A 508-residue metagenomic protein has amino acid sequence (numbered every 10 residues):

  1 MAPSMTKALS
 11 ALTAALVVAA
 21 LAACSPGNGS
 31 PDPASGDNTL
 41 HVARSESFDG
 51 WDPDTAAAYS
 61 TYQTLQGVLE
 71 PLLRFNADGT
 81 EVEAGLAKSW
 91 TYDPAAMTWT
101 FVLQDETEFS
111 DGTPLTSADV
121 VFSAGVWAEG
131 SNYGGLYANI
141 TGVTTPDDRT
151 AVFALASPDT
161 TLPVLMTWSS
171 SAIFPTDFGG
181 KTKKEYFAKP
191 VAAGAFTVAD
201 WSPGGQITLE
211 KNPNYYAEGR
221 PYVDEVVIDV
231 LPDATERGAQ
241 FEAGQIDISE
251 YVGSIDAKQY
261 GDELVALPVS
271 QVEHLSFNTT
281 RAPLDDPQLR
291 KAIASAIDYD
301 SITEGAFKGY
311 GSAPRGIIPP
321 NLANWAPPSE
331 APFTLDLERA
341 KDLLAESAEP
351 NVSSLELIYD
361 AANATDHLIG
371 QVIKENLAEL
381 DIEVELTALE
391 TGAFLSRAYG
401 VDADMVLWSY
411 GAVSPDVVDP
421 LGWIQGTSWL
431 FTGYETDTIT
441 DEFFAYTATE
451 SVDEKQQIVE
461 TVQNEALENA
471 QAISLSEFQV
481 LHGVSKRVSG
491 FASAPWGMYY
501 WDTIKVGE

Functional and structural regions predicted by a protein language model:
A43-P94, G125, V191: N-terminal lobe/hinge region of extracytoplasmic solute-binding protein
A95-T98, V102, G135-F178, A199-S202: Surface-exposed binding/hinge segments that line and control ligand-binding clefts or catalytic entry sites
T167-P221, E225: Gly/Pro-rich hinge or "lid" segments in bacterial periplasmic/extracellular proteins
P213-K258, E383: Ligand-site clamp/hinge motif
S312-E346, N363-H367: Structural transition elements
A345-A412, G426: Ligand/substrate-recognition segments at binding pockets and active sites
E385-A393, G422-K486, E508: Extracytoplasmic/peripheral linker and loop segments enriched in polar/acidic and small residues with frequent Thr/Pro
H482-E508: Long beta-strand-rich cores associated with HINT superfamily self-processing modules
